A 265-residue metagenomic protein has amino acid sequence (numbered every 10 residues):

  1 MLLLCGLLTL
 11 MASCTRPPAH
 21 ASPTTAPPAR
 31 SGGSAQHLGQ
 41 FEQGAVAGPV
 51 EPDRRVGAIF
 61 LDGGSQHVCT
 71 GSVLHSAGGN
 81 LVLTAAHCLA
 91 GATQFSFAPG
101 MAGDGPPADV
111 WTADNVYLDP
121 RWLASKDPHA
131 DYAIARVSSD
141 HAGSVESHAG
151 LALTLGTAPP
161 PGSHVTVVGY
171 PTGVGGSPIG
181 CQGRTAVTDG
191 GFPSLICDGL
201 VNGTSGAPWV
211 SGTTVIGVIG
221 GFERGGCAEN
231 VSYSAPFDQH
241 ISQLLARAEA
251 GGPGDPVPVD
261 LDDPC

Functional and structural regions predicted by a protein language model:
L2-G6, L10-S76, G251-C265: Protease-domain processing segments flanking chymotrypsin-fold serine proteases, especially trypsin-like
L38-R54, D62-Q66, L74, F95-G143: Conserved catalytic-core segment of clan PA serine endopeptidases
I59, G71, N80, T84 (+5 more regions): Terminal peptide-recognition signature
C88-A90, M101-D104, S139-A142, T172 (+1 more regions): Acidic glycine-/aspartate-rich tracts in secreted/extracellular proteins
P128-G203: Chymotrypsin/trypsin-fold serine protease catalytic domain
G199-G220: Catalytic nucleophile loop of clan PA
G220-C265: C-terminal cap/linker of serine protease catalytic domains
